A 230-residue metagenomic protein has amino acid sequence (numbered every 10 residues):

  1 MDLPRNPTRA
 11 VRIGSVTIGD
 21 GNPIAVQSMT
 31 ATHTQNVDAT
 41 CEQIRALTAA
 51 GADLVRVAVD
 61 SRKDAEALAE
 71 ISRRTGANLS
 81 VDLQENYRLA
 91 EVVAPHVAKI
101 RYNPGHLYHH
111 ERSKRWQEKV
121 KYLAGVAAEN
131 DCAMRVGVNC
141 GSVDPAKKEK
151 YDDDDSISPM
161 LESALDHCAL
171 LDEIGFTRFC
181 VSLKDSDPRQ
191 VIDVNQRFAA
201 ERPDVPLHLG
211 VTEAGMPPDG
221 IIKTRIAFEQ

Functional and structural regions predicted by a protein language model:
M1-M29, A128-N130: N-terminal amphipathic alpha-helix/helix-capping segment at the start of soluble metabolic enzymes
I13, D20-A39, A58-D60, A77-E85 (+3 more regions): Active-site mouth loops of central-metabolism enzymes
I24-T30, D53-V57, A77-L83, I100-Y102 (+3 more regions): Hydrophobic faces of well-ordered beta-strands that scaffold small-molecule active sites in alpha/beta enzyme cores
A31, N36, A49-T75, P104-R112 (+1 more regions): Glycine-rich, proline-tolerant flexible connector loops at the mouths of alpha/beta enzymes
Q35-A46, E85-E91, A164, I221-F228: Short, acidic/polar
R62-L83, K119-C132, Q196-V205: Alpha-helix-loop-beta-strand connector modules within alpha/beta enzyme cores
G105-T177: Conserved anion-binding
K147-Q230: Catalytic alpha/beta core domains of metabolic enzymes, predominantly
